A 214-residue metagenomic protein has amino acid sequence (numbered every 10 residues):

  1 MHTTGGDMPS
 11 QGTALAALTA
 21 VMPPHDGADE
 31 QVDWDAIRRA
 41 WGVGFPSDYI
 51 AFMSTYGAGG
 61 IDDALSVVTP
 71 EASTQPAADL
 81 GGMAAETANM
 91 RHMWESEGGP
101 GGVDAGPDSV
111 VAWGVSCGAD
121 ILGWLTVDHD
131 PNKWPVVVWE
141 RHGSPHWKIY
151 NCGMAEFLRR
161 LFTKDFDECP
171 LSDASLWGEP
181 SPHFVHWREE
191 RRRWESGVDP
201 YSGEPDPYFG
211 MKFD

Functional and structural regions predicted by a protein language model:
H2-D120, H129, C169-S175, V185-D214: A surface-exposed partner-binding patch
T74-Q75, A119-L122, G143-Y150: Short, surface-exposed beta-strand/loop "edge" segments at domain boundaries and coil↔beta transitions
W124-H129, V138-R141: Low-complexity, glycine/alanine/valine/leucine- and proline-rich hydrophobic stretches
V138-E168: Compact, glycine/acidic-enriched structural inserts
